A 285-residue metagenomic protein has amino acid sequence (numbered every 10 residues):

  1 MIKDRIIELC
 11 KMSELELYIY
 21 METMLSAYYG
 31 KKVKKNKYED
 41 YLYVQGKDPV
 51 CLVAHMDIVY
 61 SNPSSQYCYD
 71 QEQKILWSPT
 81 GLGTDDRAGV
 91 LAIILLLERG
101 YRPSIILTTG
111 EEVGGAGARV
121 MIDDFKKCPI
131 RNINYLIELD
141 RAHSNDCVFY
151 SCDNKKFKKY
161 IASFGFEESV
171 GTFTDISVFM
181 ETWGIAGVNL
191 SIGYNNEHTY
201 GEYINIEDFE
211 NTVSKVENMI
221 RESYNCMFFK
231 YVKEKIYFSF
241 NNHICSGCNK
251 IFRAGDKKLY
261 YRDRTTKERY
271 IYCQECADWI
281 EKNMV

Functional and structural regions predicted by a protein language model:
R5-D48: A non-catalytic alpha/beta surface segment that caps or lines the substrate-entry region of metallo-dependent hydrolase
K35, V44-R102: Active-site metal-coordination/substrate-binding segment of hydrolases, especially metallo-dependent peptidases
V50, E167-T212: Zn-dependent metallopeptidase/amidohydrolase metal-coordination segment
V59, T80-I161, G165-V170, I176: Acidic/histidine-rich catalytic neighborhood of metal-dependent amide-processing enzymes
N196-H243: His/Asp/Glu-rich mid-to-C-terminal helical/loop segments that flank catalytic regions of hydrolases
C245-C248, C273-C276: Short cysteine-rich clusters marking metal-coordination/redox-active sites
F252, Y272, I280: Cys/His-rich microdomains that often coordinate metals
D256-I271: Short linker/helix segments within small regulatory modules
